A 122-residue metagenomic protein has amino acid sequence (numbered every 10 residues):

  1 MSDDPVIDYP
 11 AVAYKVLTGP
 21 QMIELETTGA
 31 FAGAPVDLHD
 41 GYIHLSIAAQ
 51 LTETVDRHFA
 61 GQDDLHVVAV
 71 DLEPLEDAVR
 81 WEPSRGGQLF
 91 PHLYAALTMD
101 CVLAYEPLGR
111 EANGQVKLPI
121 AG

Functional and structural regions predicted by a protein language model:
S2-G122: Conserved, structured core segments of small domains
